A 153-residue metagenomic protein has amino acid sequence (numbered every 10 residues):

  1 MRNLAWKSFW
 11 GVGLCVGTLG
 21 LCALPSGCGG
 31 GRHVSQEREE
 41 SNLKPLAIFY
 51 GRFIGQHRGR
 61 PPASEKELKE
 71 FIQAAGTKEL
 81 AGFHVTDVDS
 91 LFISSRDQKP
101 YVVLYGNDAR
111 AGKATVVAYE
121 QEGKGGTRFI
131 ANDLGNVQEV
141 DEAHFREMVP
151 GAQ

Functional and structural regions predicted by a protein language model:
M1-S26: Sec-dependent bacterial lipoprotein signal peptides
G27-D97, V102-N107, V137-Q153: Conserved hydrophobic/amphipathic alpha-helical signal-anchor segments
G112-V117: Short, hydrophobic/aromatic-rich segments at coil-to-beta transitions
Y119-G123: Short loop/turn motifs at secondary-structure junctions and domain boundaries
G125-T127: Short loop/turn microsegments at loop-to-beta-strand junctions
